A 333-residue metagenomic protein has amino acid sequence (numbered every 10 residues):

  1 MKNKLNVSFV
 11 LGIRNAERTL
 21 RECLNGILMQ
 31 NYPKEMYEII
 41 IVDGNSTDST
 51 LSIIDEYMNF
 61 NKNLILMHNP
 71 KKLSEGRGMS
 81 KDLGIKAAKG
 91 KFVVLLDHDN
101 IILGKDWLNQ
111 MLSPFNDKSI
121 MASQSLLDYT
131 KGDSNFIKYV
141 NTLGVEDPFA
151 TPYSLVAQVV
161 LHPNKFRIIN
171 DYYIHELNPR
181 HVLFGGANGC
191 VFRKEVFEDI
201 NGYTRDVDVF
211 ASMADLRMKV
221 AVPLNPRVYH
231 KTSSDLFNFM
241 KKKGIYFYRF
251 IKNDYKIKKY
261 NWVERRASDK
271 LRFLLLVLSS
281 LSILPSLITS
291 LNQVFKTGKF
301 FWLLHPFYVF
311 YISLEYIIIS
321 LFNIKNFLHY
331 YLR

Functional and structural regions predicted by a protein language model:
M1-M29: N-proximal low-complexity "stem/linker" segments adjacent to membrane-targeting elements
D43-S52, D97-I101: A conserved acidic beta->alpha catalytic loop
P70-A88, Q110: Glycine-rich, basic loop-to-helix element that forms the pyrophosphate-binding segment of sugar-nucleotide handling
V93: Short aromatic/hydrophobic "clamp" motif used to bind/position activated sugar donors
D106-L155: Conserved donor NDP-sugar-binding/catalytic core segment of glycosyltransferases
L143-V182: Short, flexible, basic/aromatic active-site loop/helix in glycosyltransferases
F184-G185, G189-C190, V196, N201-P226 (+1 more regions): A short, conserved alpha-helix in the catalytic core of glycosyltransferases
G244-Y248, W262-R333: Non-catalytic, C-terminal membrane-associated alpha-helical segments of glycosyltransferases
